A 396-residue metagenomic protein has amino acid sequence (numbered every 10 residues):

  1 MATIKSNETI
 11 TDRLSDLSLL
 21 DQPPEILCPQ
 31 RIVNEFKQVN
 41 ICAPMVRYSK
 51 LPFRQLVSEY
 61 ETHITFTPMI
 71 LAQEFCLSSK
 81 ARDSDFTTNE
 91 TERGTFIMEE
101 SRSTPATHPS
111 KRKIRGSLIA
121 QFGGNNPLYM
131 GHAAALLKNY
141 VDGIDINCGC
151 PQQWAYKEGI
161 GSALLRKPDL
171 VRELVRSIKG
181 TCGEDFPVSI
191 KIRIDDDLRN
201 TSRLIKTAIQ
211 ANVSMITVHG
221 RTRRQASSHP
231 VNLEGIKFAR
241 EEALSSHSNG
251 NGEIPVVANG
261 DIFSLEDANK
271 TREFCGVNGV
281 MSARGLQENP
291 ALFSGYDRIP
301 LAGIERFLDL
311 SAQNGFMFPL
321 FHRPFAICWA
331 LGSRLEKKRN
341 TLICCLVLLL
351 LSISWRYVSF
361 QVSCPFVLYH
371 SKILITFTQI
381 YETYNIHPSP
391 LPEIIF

Functional and structural regions predicted by a protein language model:
M1-I41, V46, L51-Q55, E59 (+6 more regions): Alpha/beta catalytic cores of nucleotide-metabolism and tRNA/nucleoside-modifying enzymes
L14-F36, M45-L136, L342: Glycine-rich, positively charged N-terminal anion/phosphate-binding segment
M45-R47, I70-A72, G123-N125, G149-P151 (+4 more regions): Active-site beta-loop-alpha junctions enriched in small/polar residues
T65-F66, I119-Q121, D145-N147, T217 (+1 more regions): Conserved beta-strand positions in the central sheet of alpha/beta enzyme cores
F75-S78, A226, N289-Y296: Short, charged, surface-exposed secondary-structure boundary motifs
R82, G159-L165, Y296-D297: Short glycine-enriched, charge-decorated loop/helix-capping segments at active-site entrances that position
L128-I160, P168-V256, F274-C275: Alpha/beta enzyme core
